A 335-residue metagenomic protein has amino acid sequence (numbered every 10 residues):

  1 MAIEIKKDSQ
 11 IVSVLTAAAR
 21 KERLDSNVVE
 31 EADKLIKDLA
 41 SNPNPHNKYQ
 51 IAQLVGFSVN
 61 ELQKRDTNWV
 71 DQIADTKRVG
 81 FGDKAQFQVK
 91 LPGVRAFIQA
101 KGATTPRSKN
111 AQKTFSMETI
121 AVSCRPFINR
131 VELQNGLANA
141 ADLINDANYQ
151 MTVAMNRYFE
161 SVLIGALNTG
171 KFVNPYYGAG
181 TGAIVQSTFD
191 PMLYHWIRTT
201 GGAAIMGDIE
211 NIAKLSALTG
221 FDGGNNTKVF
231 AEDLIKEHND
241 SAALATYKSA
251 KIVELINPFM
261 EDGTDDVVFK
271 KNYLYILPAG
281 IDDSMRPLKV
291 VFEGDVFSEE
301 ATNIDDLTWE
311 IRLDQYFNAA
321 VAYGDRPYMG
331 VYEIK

Functional and structural regions predicted by a protein language model:
M1-L54: N-terminal alpha-helical "arm" segments
I5-T16, R20-D25, T114, E118-A121 (+2 more regions): Short, structured interface segments that constitute the first stable element of a domain
A17, K21, D38, N42 (+7 more regions): Surface-exposed polar/charged interaction patches
K37, F221-K335: Sequence/fold signature of self-assembling virion shell proteins
H46-V122: Assembly/oligomerization interface modules of large self-assembling protein complexes
I120, C124-N129, I205-N211, S216-A217 (+3 more regions): Helix N-cap / beta->alpha transition motif
S123-T199: Alpha-helical scaffold segments that mediate packing/assembly in large oligomeric complexes
N168-A242: Extended, solvent-exposed, turn-rich assembly/linker loops in the middle of proteins
